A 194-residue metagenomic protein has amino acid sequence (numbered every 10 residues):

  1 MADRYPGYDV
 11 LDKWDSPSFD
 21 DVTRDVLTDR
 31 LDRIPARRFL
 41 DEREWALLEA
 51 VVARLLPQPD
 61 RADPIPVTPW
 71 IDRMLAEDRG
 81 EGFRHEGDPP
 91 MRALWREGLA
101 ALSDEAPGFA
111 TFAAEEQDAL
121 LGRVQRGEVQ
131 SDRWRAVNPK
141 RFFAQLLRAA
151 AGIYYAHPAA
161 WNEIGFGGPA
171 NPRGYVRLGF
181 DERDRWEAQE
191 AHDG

Functional and structural regions predicted by a protein language model:
M1-K13, V26-R33, R43-A50, R54-G194: Mature-region segments of soluble proteins
D15-S18: Intrinsic disorder at enzyme termini
D20-D21, L178: Functionally engaged cysteine thiol sites
